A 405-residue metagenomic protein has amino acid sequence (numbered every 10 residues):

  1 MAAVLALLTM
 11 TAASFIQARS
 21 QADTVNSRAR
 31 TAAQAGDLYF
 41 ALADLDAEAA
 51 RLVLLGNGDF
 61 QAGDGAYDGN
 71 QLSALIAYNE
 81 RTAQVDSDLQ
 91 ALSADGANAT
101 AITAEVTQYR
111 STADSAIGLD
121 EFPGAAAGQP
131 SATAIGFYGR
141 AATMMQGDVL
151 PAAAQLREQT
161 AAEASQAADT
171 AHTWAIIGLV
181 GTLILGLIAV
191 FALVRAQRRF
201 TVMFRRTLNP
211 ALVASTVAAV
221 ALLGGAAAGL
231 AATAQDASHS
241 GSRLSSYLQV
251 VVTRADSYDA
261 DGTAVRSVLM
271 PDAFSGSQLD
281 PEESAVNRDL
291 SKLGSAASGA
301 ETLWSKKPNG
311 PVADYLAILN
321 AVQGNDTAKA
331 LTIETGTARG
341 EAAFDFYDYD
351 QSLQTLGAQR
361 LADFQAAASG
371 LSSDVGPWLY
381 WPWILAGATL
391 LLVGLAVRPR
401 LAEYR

Functional and structural regions predicted by a protein language model:
M1, I176-A221, A228, Y380-R405: Juxtamembrane interface at the cytosolic side of transmembrane helices
M1-D23, A35, A218-G225, L390 (+1 more regions): Hydrophobic secretory-pathway targeting helix
A3, R19, L42, D46-A49 (+14 more regions): A structural signal for well-ordered alpha-helices, especially hydrophobic packing surfaces of coiled-coils
A13-A33, P130, Q155-V180, G229-L248 (+2 more regions): Membrane interfacial helix motifs at helix-loop boundaries and amphipathic/re-entrant anchors
S20-A101, D236-K306: Membrane-proximal N-terminal soluble sensing/regulatory segments of transmembrane proteins
R51, N57-Q61, G69-N70, A74 (+10 more regions): Conserved non-transmembrane functional hotspots
G96-A171, E301-D350, Q365-A368: Polar/charged, Q/E/K-enriched amphipathic alpha-helical segments with strong coiled-coil propensity that act as
D326-R405: C-terminal amphipathic "assembly/sorting" segment characterized by alternating charged and hydrophobic residues
